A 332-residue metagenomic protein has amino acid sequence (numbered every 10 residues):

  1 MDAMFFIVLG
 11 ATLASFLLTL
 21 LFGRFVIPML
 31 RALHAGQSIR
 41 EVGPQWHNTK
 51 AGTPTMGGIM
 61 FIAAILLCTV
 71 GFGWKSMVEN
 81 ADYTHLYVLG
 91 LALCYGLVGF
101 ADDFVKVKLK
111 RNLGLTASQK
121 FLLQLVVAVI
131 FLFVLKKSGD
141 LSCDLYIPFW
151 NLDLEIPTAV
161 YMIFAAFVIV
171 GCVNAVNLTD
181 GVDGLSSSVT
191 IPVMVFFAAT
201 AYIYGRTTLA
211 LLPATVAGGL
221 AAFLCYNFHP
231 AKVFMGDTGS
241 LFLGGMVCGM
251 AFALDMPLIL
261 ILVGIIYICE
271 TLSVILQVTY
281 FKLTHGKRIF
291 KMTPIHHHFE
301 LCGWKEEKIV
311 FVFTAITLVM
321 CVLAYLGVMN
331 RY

Functional and structural regions predicted by a protein language model:
M1-R31, F61-L97, F131-S138, C143 (+1 more regions): Alpha-helical transmembrane segments
R31, G36, P44, N48 (+1 more regions): A cross-family signal for N-terminal binding/gating loops and helix N-caps that shape access to the active site
R40-P54, K110-L123, H296, L301: Juxtamembrane helix-capping/reentrant segments at transmembrane boundaries
A51-G52, P148-V160: Short aromatic-rich membrane-water interface segments that cap or initiate transmembrane helices in multi-pass membrane
P54, P148-W150, P230, P294: Proline-rich low-complexity regions
A81-T116, K120-F121: Hydrophobic alpha-helical hairpins/lids featuring a short glycine-rich hinge
R111-L152, P192: Glycine/proline-rich, flexible active-site/cofactor-binding loop segments that harbor closely spaced acidic
